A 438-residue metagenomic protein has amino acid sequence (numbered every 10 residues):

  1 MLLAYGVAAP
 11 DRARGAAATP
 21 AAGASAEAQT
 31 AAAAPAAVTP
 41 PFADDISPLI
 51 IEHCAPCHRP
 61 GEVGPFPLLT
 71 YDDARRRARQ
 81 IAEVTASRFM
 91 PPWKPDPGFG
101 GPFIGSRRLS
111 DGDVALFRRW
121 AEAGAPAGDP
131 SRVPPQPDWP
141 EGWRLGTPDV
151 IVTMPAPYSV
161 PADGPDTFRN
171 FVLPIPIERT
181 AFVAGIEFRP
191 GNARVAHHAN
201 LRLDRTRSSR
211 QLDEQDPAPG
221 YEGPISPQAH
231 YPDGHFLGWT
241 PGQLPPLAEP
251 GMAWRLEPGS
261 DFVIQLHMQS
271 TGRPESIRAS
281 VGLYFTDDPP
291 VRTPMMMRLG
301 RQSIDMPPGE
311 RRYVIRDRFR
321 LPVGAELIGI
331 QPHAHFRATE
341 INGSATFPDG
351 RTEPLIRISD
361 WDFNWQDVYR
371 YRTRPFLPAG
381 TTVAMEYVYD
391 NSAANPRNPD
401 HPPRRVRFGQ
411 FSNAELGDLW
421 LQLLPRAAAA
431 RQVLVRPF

Functional and structural regions predicted by a protein language model:
A4-P176, G259-Q265, S270-G272: Aromatic- and Gly/Pro-enriched helix-to-coil junctions and flexible linker segments
P92-F103, R132-F182, E187-E326, P332-F438: Beta-strand-centric surfaces of beta-sandwich/beta-rich domains
